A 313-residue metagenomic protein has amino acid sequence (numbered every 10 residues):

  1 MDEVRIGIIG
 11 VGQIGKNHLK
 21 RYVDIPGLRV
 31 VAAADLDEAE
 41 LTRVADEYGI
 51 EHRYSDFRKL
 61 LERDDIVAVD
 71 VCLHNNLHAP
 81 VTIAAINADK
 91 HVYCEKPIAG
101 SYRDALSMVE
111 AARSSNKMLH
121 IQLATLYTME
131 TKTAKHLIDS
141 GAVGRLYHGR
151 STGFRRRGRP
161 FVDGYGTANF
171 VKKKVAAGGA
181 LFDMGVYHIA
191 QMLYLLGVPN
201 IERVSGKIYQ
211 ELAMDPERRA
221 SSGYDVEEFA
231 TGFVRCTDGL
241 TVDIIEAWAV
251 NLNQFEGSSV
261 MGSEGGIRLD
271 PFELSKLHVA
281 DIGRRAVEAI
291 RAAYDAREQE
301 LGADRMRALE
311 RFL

Functional and structural regions predicted by a protein language model:
M1-Y48: N-terminal Rossmann-like dinucleotide-binding module
H18, Y48-A111: Beta-loop-alpha module in the N-terminal Rossmann-like domain of NAD(P)-dependent dehydrogenases, especially those
I25, Y48, R63-D64, T128 (+1 more regions): Acidic-histidine catalytic/liganding microenvironments
Y54, C94, L119-I121, I244 (+1 more regions): Hydrophobic residues in well-ordered beta-strands that form the structural core
M118, T125-Y224: Predominantly a Rossmann-like dinucleotide-binding segment in NAD(P)-dependent oxidoreductases
A190-D281: Contiguous beta-strand/loop segments that form the cofactor/metal-binding neighborhood of enzyme cores
Q254, S258-M261, R268, G283-L313: C-terminal helical cap and adjacent loop that interface with cofactors, partners, or active-site loops
